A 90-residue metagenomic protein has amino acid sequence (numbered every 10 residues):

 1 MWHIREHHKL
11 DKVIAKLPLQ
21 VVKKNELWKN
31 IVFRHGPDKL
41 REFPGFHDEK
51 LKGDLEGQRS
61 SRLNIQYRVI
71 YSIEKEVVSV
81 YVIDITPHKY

Functional and structural regions predicted by a protein language model:
M1-I65, I73-Y81, I85-Y90: Basic, Lys/Arg-enriched alpha-helical interface segments
V69: Hydrophobic/aromatic beta-strand elements that line small-molecule binding cavities or substrate pockets in beta-rich
